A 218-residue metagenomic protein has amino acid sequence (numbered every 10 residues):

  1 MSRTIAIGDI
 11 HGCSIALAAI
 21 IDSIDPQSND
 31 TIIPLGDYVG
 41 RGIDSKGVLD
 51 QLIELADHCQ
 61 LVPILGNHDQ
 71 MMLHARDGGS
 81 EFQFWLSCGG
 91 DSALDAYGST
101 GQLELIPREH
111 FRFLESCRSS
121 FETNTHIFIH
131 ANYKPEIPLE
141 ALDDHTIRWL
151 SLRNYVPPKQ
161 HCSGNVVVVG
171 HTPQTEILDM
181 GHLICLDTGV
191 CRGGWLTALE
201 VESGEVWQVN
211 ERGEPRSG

Functional and structural regions predicted by a protein language model:
M1-I5, F121-I127: Beta-strand-turn-beta hairpins that frame and shape the catalytic cleft of phosphate-ester-processing enzymes
M1-Q51: N-terminal active-site segment of His-dependent metallophosphoesterases
A6, I32-P34, P63-I64, I127 (+2 more regions): Residue-level marker for buried hydrophobic side chains located in beta-strands that build the well-ordered beta-sheet
D9, D37, L52, G66-N67 (+6 more regions): Divalent metal-coordination and catalytic microenvironments
H11-I15, G40-I43, D69-L73, P135-E136 (+2 more regions): Active-site environment of divalent metal-dependent phosphoester hydrolases
R41-E122, L150-Y155: Active-site neighborhood of divalent metal-dependent phosphoester bond hydrolases
I137-D143: Cytochrome P450 core scaffold surrounding the K-helix E-X-X-R motif and the conserved "meander" helix-loop region
D143-G213: Conserved beta-sheet core of the metallophosphoesterase superfamily
